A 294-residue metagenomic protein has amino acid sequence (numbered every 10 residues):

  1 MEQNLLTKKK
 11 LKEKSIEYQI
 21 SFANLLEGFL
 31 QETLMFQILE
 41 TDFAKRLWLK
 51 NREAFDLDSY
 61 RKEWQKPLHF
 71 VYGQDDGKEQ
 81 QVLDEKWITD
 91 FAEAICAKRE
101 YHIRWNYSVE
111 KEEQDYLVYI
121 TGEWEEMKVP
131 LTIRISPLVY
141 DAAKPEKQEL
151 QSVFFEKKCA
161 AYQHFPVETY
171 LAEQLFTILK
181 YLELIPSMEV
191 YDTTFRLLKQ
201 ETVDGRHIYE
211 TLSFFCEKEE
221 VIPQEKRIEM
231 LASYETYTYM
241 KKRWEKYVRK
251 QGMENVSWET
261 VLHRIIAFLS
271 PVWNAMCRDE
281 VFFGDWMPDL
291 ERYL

Functional and structural regions predicted by a protein language model:
M1-L47, F55-L68, Y72-L294: Structured mid-to-C-terminal alpha-helical surface segments
